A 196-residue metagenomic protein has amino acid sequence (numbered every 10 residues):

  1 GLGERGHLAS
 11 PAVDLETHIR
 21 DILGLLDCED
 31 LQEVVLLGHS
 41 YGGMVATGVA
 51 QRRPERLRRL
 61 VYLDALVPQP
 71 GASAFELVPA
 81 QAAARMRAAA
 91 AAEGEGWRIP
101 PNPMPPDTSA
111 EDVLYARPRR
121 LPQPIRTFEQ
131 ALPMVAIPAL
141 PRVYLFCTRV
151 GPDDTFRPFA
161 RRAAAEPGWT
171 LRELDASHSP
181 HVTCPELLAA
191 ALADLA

Functional and structural regions predicted by a protein language model:
G1-E4, V67, S177-H178: Alpha/beta-hydrolase active-site loop signature
G1-V35, Q51, F75-P79: Active-site loop/oxyanion-hole signature of alpha/beta-hydrolase fold enzymes
L37-G38, G42, A46: Gly/Ala-rich beta-loop-alpha elbow adjacent to hydrolase catalytic centers
T47-Q51, A189: Short, hydrophobic alpha-helix immediately C-terminal to the catalytic nucleophile
Q51, R56-L57, V61-N102, D154-F156 (+1 more regions): Flexible "cap/lid" loop of the alpha/beta hydrolase fold
P118-V135: Active-site nucleophile elbow and catalytic-triad environment of alpha/beta-hydrolase enzymes
Y144-F146: Short beta-strand/loop motif that positions the catalytic acidic residue of the alpha/beta-hydrolase fold
T148-V182, D194-L195: Conserved loop-alpha-helix segment in the C-terminal half of the alpha/beta-hydrolase fold that carries the catalytic
